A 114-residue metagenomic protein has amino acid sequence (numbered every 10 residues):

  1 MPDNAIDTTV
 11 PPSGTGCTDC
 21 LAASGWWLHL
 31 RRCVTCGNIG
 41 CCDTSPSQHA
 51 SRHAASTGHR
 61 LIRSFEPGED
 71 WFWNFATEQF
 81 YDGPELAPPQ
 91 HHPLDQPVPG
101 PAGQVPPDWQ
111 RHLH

Functional and structural regions predicted by a protein language model:
P2-A5, P11-D19, A23, I39-H114: Cys/His-rich, Zn2+-coordinating zinc-finger modules
G25-V34: Canonical RING-type zinc finger of E3 ubiquitin-protein ligases
